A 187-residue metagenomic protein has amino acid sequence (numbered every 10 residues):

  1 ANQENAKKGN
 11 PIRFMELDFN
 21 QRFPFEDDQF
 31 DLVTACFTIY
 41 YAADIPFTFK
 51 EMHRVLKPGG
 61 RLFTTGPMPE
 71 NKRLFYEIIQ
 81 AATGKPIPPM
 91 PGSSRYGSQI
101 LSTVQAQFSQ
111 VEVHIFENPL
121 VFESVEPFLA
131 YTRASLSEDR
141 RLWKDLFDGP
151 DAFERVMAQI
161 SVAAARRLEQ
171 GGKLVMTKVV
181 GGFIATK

Functional and structural regions predicted by a protein language model:
A1-R22, F47: Class I SAM-dependent methyltransferase SAM/SAH-binding core
M15, T34, F63: Conserved Rossmann-like nucleotide-binding pocket used by diverse enzymes that bind dinucleotide cofactors
N20-V33: A short acidic, Gly/Pro-enriched loop at the edge of an enzyme's catalytic core that lines a small-molecule cofactor
F37-Y40: Short catalytic micro-motifs in class I SAM-dependent methyltransferases
P46-R61: A short glycine-rich, Lys/Arg-flanked "PGG" loop and its adjoining helix->strand segment in the class I
R61-P88: Conserved class I S-adenosyl-L-methionine
G84-P89, R140-K144: Short, polar/flexible loop-turn hinges at active-site or ligand-entry regions and domain interfaces
S94-K187: Conserved Class I S-adenosyl-L-methionine
